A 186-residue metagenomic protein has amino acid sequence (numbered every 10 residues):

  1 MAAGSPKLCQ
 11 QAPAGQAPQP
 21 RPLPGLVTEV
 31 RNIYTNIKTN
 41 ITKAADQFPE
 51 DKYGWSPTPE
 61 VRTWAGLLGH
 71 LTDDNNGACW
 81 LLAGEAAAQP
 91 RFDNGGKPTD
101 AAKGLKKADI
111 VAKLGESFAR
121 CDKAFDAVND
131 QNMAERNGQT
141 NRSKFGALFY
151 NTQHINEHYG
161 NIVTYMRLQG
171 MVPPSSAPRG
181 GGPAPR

Functional and structural regions predicted by a protein language model:
M1-L8: N-terminal export signals
Q11-G25, G182-R186: N-terminal pre-domain segments of enzymes
Q16-P22, F92-A102: A short small-residue
R31-T35, T39-T42, K52-G96, R136-R186: Short, contiguous alpha-helical
I37, A44, D74, L114-S117 (+1 more regions): Amphipathic alpha-helices that form helix-helix packing interfaces
P98-R136, S143-I155: Acidic/histidine-rich alpha-helical segments that form the ligand environment of transition-metal centers
